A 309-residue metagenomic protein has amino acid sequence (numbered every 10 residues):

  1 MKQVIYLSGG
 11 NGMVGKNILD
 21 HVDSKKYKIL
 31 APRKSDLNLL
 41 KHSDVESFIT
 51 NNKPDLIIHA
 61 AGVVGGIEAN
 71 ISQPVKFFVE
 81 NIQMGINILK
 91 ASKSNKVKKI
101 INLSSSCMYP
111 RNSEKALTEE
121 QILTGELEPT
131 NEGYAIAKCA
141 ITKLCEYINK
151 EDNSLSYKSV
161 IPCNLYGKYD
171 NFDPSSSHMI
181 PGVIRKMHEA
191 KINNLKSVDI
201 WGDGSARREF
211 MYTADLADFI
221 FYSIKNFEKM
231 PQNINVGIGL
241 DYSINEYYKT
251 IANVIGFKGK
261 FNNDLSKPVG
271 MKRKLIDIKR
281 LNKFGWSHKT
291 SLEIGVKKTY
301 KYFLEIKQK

Functional and structural regions predicted by a protein language model:
M1-V63: N-terminal Rossmann/SDR dinucleotide-binding element
K2, S8, G12-M13, N17-S24 (+1 more regions): C-terminal substrate-binding subdomain of Rossmann-fold SDR/epimerase-dehydratase oxidoreductases
K41, L56, Q83-N87, K99 (+3 more regions): Conserved cofactor-binding/catalytic machinery of classical short-chain dehydrogenase/reductase
H42-I82, A91-S94: NAD(P)H-binding glycine-rich loop region in Rossmannoid oxidoreductase-like domains and their noncatalytic homologs
A61-G62, I101-S105, I161-C163, G237: Active-site beta-alpha turn of Rossmann-fold NAD(P)-dependent dehydrogenases/reductases
I86-N131, K158: Conserved Rossmann-fold NAD(P)-dependent oxidoreductase catalytic core, especially the SDR/UDP-sugar
N112-Q121, K143-I224, G239, Y248-I255: NAD(P)-dependent short-chain dehydrogenase/reductase
G133, A137-A140: Active-site helix of classical SDR
